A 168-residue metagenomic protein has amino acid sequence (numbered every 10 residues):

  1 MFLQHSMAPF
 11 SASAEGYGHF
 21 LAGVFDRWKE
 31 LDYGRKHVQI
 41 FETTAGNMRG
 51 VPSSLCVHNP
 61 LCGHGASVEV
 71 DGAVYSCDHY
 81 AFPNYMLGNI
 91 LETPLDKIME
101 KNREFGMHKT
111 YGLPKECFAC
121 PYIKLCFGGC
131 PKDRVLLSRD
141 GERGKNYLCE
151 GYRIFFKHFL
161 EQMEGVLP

Functional and structural regions predicted by a protein language model:
M1-C62, S67-D71, H79-L87: Radical SAM enzyme [4Fe-4S]-AdoMet core and its adjacent flexible, acidic and glycine-rich loops/tails across
A81-P168: Flexible mid-to-C-terminal extensions adjoining Fe-S/redox cofactors in radical SAM and related proteins
